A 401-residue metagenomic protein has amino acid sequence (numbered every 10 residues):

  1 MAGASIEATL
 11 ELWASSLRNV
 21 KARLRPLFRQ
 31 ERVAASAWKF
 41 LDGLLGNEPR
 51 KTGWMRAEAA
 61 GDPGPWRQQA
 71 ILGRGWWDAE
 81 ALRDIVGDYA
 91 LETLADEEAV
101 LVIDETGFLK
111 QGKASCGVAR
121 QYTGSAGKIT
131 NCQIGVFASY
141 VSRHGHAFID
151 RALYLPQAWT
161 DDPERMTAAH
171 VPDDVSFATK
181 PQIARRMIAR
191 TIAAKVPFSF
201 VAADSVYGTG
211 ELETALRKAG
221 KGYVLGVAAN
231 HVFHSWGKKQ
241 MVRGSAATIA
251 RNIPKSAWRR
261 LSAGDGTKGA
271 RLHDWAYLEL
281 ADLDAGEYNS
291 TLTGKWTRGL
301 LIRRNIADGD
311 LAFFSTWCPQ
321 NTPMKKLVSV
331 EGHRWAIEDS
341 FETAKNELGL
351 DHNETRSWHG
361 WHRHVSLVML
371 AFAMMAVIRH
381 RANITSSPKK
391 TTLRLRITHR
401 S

Functional and structural regions predicted by a protein language model:
M1-R32, L44, L155, H170-S176 (+5 more regions): A short, flexible helix-boundary coil/loop motif
A2-A202, V206-L225, A229-V232, K239 (+1 more regions): Conserved, well-structured functional cores that handle cations and Mg-NTP chemistry
A35-W38, W54, C132, A312 (+2 more regions): Non-catalytic, well-ordered alpha-helical scaffold segments
F40, D308-W335: Extended, non-catalytic structural segments that build the interaction scaffolds of large macromolecular assemblies
G64, I306-L311, C318-P323, A344-N353: Short acidic (Asp/Glu) and glycine-rich catalytic loops that position anionic groups and cofactors
R217-K218, E331-G332, S387: Short, solvent-exposed amphipathic alpha-helical segments in soluble enzyme and RNA/protein-processing domains
K326, I337-T343, H380-A382: Extended hydrophobic-aromatic, low-complexity segments
W335-E342, V368, F372: Feature representing long, continuous alpha-helical segments
